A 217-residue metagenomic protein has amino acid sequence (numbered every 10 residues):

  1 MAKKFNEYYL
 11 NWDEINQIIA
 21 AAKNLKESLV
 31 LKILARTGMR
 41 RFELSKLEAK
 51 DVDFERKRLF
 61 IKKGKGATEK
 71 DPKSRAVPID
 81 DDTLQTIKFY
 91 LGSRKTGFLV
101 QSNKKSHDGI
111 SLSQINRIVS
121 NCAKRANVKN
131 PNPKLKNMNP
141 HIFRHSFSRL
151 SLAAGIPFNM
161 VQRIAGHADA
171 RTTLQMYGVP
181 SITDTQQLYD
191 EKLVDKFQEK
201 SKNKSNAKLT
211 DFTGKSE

Functional and structural regions predicted by a protein language model:
M1-N16, N103-S106: Flexible interdomain linker/hinge and immediately adjacent N-terminus of the catalytic tyrosine-recombinase domain
A2, Y9, E191-E217: C-terminal secondary-structure termini that scaffold catalytic or DNA-interacting sites
Y8, W12-R41: Basic, Lys/Arg- and aromatic-enriched nucleic-acid-binding interface segment
A21, I33-L34, L150-S151, R163-I164 (+1 more regions): Short alpha-helical segment immediately N-terminal to, or the first helix within, an HTH/HTH-like DNA-binding domain
L34-R56: Short, charged phosphate-coordinating catalytic segments
V52-F54, I156-M176: Short, polar N-cap/turn motifs at the start of nucleic acid-interacting alpha helices
A67-K88, G97-N121: C-terminal catalytic core of Y-nucleophile DNA break-rejoin enzymes
R117-R163: Short, basic (Lys/Arg/His-rich) helix/loop patches that form interaction surfaces in the mid-to-C-terminal regions
